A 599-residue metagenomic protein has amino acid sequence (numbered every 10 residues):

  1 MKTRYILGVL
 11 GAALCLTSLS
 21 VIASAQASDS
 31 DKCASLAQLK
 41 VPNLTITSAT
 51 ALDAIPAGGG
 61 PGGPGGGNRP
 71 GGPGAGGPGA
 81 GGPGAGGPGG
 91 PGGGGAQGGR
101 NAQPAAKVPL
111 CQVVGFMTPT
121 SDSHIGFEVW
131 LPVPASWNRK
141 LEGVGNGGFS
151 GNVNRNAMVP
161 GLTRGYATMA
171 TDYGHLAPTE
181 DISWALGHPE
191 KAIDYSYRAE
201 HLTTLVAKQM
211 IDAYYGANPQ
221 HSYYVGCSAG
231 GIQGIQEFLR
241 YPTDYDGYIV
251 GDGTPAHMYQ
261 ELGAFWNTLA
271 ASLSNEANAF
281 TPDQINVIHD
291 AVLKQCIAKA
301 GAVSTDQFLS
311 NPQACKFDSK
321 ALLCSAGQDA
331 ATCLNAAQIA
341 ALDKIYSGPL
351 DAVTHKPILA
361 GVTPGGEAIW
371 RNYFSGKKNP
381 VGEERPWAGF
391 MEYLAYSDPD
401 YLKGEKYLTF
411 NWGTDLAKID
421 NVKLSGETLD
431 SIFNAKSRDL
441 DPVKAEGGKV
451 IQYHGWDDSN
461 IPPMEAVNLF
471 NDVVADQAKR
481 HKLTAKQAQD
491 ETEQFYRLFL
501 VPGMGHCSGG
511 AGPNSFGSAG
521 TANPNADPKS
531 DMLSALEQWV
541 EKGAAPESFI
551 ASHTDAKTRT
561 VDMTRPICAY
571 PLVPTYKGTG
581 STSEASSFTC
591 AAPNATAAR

Functional and structural regions predicted by a protein language model:
G8-S20: Bacterial N-terminal signal peptides
A23-K140, H289, G301-L309, D318-E405 (+4 more regions): Catalytic-loop region of hydrolases
G79-G86, G92, F116-H201, S228 (+4 more regions): N-terminal cap/lid subdomain of alpha/beta-hydrolase-fold enzymes
N138, G143, G147-G216, L262-G263 (+3 more regions): Cap/lid segment of the alpha/beta-hydrolase catalytic domain
K140, A217-S228: Alpha/beta-hydrolase fold nucleophile elbow
A192, Q236-F238, T243-L350, L500 (+1 more regions): A catalytic-pocket lid/entrance helix-loop region that shapes and gates access to the active site across common
V225-G230, G234, D458: Gly/Ala-rich beta-loop-alpha elbow adjacent to hydrolase catalytic centers
Q452-H454: Short beta-strand/loop motif that positions the catalytic acidic residue of the alpha/beta-hydrolase fold
